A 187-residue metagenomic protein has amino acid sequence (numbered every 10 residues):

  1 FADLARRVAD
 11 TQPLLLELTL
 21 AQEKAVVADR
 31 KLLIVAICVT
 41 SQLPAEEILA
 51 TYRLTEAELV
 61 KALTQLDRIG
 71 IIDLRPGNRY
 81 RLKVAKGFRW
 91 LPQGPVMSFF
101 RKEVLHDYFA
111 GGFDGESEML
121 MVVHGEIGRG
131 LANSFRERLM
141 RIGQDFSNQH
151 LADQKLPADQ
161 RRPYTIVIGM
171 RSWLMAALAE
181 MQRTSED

Functional and structural regions predicted by a protein language model:
F1-D10: Short C-terminal boundary/hinge segments that cap the last helix of small helical domains
D3, W90-D187: Long, low-complexity, charge-rich intrinsically disordered regions
V8, A28-D29: A glycine-rich, hydrophobic loop/mini-helix early in the fold
L16-A28, P44, L74-F99: Short, cationic-aromatic polyanion-contact patches
R30-I34: Pre-recognition alpha-helix immediately N-terminal to the DNA-recognition helix within helix-turn-helix or winged-helix
V39-Y52: Short acidic, hydrophobic short linear motifs in intrinsically disordered regions
L43, K61-A62, I71-L74: A contiguous binding-surface segment within folded domains or other stable secondary-structure elements
L54-I69: Short amphipathic alpha-helical interaction segments
